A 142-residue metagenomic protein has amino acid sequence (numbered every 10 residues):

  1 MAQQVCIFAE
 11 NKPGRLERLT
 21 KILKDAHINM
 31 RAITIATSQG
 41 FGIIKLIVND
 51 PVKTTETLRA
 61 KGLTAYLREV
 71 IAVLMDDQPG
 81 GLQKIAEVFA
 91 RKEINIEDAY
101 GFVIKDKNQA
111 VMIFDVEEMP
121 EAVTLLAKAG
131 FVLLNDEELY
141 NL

Functional and structural regions predicted by a protein language model:
M1-L142: A conserved regulatory-domain signal marking ACT and ACT-like small-molecule sensing domains and adjacent regulatory
